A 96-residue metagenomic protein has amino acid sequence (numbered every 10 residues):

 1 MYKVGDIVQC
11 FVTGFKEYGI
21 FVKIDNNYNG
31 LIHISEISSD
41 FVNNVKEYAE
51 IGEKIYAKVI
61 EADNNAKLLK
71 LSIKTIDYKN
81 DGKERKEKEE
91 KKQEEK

Functional and structural regions predicted by a protein language model:
M1-K96: Single-stranded RNA-binding regions, centering on S1/OB-family and related RNA-binding modules
